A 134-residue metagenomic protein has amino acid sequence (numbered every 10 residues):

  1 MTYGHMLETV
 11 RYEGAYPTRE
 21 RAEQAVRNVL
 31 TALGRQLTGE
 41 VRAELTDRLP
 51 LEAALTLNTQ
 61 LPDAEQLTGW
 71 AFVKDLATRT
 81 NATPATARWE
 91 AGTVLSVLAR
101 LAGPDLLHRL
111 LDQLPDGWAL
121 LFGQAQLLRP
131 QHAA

Functional and structural regions predicted by a protein language model:
M1, Q131-A134: Short, low-complexity, intrinsically disordered N-terminal peptides in bacterial proteins
M1-P17, L67-A82: Short, flexible domain-boundary/linker segments around small modular repeats
Y3-M6, Y16, F72-V73, W89-A91 (+5 more regions): Aromatic-residue detector
P17-N28, G34-E40, A82-T93, A99-H108 (+1 more regions): Short, low-complexity cationic-aromatic patches
R35-T68, A102-H132: Extended intrinsically disordered, low-complexity coil regions enriched in Ser, Thr, Gly, Ala and often Pro
L55-D105: Short, solvent-exposed interaction modules
